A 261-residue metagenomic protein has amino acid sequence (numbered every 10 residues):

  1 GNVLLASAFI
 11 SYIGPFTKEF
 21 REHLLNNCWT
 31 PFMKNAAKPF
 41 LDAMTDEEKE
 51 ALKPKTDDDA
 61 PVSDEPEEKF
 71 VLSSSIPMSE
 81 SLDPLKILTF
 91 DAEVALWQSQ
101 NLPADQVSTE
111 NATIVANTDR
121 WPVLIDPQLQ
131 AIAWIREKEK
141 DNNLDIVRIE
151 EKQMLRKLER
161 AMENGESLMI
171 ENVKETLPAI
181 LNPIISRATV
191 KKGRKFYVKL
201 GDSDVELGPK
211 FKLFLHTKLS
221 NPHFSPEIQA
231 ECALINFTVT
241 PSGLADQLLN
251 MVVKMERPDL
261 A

Functional and structural regions predicted by a protein language model:
G1-A261: Conformational switch/transducer regions in large eukaryotic molecular machines and scaffolds
